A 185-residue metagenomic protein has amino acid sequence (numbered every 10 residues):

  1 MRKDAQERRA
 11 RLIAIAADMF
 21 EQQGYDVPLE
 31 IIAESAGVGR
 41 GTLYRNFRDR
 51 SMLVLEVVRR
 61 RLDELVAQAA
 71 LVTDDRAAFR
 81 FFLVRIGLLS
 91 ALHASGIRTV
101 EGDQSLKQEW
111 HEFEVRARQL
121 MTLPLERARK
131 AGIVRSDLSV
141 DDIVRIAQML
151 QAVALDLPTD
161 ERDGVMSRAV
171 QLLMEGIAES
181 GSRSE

Functional and structural regions predicted by a protein language model:
M1-S35, M52: Basic, helix-initiating cap at the start of DNA-binding domains
G24-Y25, R45, R135: Helix-turn-helix/winged-helix DNA-binding modules
G37-F47: Short hydrophobic/aromatic patch on the recognition helix
F47, V54-R61: Alpha-helical DNA-contacting segments of helix-turn-helix folds
E56, D63-L92, L106-E109: Hydrophobic alpha-helical connector segments
R98-K107: Short linear capping/connector segments at secondary-structure termini
L106-Q148, A152-T159, G164: Amphipathic alpha-helical packing segments from all-alpha helical-bundle domains
L150-D156, M166-R183: Conserved NTP phosphate-binding and transfer environment spanning the P-loop NTPase/kinase superfamily
